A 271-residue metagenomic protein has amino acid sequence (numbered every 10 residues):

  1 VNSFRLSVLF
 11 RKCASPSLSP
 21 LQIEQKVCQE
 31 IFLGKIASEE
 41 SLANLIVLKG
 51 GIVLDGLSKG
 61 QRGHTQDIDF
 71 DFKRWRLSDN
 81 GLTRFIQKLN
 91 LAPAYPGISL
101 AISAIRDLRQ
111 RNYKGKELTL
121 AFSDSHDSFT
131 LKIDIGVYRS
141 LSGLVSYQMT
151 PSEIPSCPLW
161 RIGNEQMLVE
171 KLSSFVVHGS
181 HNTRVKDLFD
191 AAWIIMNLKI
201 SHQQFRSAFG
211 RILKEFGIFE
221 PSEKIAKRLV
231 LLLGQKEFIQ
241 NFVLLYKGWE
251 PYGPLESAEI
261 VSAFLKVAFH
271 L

Functional and structural regions predicted by a protein language model:
V1-I46, G56-L271: Structured mid-to-C-terminal alpha-helical surface segments
L48-I52: Glycine-rich beta-strand-to-loop/alpha-helix junction loops that act as flexible
